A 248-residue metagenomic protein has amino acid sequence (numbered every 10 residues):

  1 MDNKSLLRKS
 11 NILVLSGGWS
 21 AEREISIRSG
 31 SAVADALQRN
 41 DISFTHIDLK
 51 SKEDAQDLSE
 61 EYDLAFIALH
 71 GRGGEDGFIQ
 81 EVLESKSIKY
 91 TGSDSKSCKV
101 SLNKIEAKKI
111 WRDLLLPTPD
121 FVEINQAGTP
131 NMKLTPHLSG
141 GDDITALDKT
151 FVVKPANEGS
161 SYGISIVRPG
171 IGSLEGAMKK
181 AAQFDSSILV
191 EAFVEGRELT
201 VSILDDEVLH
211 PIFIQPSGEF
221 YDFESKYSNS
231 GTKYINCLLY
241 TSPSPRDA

Functional and structural regions predicted by a protein language model:
M1-E106, D113, N125-T135, R246: ATP-binding N-terminal substructure of ATP-dependent carboxylate-amine bond-forming enzymes
D2-S16, L58-S59, V100-R197: Active-site nucleotide/adenylate-binding loops and adjacent lid/helix of ATP-dependent enzymes
K9-L15, N229-L238: A short small-residue
K89-S93, T118, H210-P211: Short hydrophobic/aromatic-enriched beta-strand-loop microsegments
S95, I164-V167, Y221-F223: Short clusters of hydrophobic/aromatic residues that line enzyme substrate/ligand-binding pockets
K180-I235: Phosphate-binding core of ATP-grasp and ATP-grasp-like enzymes
Y240-A248: Single conserved hydrophobic/aromatic residue that forms the stacking wall/gate of nucleotide- or nucleobase-binding
